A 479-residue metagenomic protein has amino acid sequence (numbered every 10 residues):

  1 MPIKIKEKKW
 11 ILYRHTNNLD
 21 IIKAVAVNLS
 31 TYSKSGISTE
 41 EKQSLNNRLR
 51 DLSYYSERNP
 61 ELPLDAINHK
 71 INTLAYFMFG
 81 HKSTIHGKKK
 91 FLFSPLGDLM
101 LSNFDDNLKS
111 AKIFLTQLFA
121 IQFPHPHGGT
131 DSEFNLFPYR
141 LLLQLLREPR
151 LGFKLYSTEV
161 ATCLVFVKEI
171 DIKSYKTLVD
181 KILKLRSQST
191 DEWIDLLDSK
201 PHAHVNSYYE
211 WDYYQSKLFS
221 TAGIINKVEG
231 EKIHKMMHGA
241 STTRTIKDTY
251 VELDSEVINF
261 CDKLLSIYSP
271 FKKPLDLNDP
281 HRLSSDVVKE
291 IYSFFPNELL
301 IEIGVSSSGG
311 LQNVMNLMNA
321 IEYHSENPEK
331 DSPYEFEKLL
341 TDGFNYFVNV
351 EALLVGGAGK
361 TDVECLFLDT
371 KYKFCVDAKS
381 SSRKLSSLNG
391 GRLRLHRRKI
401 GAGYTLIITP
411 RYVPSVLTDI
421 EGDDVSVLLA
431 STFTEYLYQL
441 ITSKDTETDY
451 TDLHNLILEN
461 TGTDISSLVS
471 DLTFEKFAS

Functional and structural regions predicted by a protein language model:
M1-Q312: Donor-sugar nucleotide-binding helix/loop cap in glycosyltransferases
S293-S479: Catalytic core segments in nucleotide and nucleic-acid processing enzymes
